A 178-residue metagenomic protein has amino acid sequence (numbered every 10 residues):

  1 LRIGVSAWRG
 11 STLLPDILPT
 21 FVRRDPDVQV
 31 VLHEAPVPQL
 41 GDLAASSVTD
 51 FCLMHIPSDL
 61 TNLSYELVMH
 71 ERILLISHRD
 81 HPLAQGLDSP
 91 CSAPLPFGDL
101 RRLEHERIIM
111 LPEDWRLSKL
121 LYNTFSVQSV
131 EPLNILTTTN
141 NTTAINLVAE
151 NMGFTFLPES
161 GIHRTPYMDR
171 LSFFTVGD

Functional and structural regions predicted by a protein language model:
R2-G4, C52, I76, I109 (+1 more regions): Short, well-ordered beta-strand segments
R2-T61, E131, T137-T138: Central regulatory/effector-binding core of bacterial HTH transcription factors
T12, L83-L87, C91-Q128: Secondary-structure junction motif
R23-D27, S92-A93, K119, V127 (+2 more regions): C-terminal effector-binding regulatory domain of bacterial HTH transcription factors
R24, A35-H105, G161-P166: Acidic, Gly/Pro-rich loop/turn segments at junctions of secondary structure
V37, S118-K119, N140-N141: Conserved glycosyltransferase catalytic-site signature
L60-L67, E71, T142-D178: Beta-alpha-beta core module
